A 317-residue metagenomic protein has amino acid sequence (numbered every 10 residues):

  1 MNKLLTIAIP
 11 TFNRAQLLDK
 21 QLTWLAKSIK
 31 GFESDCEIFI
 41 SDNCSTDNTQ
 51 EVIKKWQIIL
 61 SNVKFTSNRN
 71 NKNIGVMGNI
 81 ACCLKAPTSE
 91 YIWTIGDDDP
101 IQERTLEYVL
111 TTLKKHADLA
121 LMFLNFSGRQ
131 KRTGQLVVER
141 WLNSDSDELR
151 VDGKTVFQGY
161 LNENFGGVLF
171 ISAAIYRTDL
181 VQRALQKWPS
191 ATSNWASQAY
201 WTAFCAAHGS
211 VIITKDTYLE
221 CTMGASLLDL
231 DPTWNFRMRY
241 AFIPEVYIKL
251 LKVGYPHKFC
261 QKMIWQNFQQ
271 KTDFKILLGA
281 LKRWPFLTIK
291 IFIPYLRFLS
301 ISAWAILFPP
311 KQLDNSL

Functional and structural regions predicted by a protein language model:
M1-M238: Nucleotide-sugar donor-binding/catalytic module of glycosyltransferases that assemble extracellular/cell-envelope
A26, Q57, S61, K114 (+4 more regions): Short, flexible coil/linker elements and helix-boundary hinge sites characteristic of intrinsically disordered
G75, R150-V156, S193, L250-K258 (+1 more regions): Alpha-helix capping and helix-coil boundary motifs
L124-F126, D216-Y218, Y255-Q270: Acidic carboxylate-rich catalytic motifs and surrounding loops in phosphoryl-/glycosyl-chemistry enzymes
F157-Q158, N162, Q182, P244-I248 (+4 more regions): Generic detector of well-ordered alpha-helical segments enriched in charged/polar residues, highlighting helical
L169-A174, R239-Y240, C260-Q270: A general structural signal for short secondary-structure boundary/capping elements
T217, L230-F259, A280-K290: Catalytic core of nucleotide-sugar-dependent glycosyltransferases
M263-L317: Membrane-interface aromatic/basic loop that binds lipid-linked glycans or pyrophosphate carriers, typified by
